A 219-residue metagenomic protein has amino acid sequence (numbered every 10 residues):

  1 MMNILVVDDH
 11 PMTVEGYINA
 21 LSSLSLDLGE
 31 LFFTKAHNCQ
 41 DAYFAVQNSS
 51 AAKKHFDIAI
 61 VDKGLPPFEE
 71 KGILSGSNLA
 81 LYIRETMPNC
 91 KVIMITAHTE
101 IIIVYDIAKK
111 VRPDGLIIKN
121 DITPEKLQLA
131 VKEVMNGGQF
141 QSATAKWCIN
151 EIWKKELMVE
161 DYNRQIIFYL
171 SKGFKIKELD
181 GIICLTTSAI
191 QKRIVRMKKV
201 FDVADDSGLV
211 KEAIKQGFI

Functional and structural regions predicted by a protein language model:
M2-S22, V159: Conserved acidic segment of CheY-like receiver
K35-I58: Acidic, metal-coordinating helix/loop segments flanking the phosphotransfer/catalytic sites of two-component signaling
F56-I83: Conserved phosphotransfer microenvironments
L79-Y105, I118: A short, hydrophobic beta-strand element within the central beta-sheet of small alpha/beta folds
A108-K109, P113-G115, N120-L157: Short, flexible helix-to-coil linker/hinge segments that flank and couple to helix-turn-helix
A130, R193-R196: Residues within the DNA-recognition helix of helix-turn-helix
I149-R193: Helix-turn-helix DNA-binding segment
K198-I219: Basic, Lys/Arg-enriched C-terminal extension of HTH/homeodomain DNA-binding domains
